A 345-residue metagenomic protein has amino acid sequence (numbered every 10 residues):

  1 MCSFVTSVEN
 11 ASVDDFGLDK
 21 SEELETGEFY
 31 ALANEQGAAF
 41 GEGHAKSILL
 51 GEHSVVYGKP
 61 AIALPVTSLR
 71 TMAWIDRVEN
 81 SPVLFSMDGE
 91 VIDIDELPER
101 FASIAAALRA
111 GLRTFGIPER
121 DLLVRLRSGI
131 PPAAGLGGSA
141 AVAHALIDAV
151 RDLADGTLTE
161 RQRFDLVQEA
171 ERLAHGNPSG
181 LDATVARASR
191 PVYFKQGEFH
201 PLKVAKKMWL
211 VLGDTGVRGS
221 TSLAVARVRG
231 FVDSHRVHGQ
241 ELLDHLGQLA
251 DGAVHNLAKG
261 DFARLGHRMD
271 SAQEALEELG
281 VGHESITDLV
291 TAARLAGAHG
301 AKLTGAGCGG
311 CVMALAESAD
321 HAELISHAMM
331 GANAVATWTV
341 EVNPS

Functional and structural regions predicted by a protein language model:
C2-L50, S54-V56, A63, T71-P118 (+5 more regions): C-terminal nucleotide
R120-P132: Glycine/charged-rich beta-loop-alpha catalytic/anionic-binding loops adjacent to active sites
D121, G307-G309: Glycine-rich nucleotide-binding loop
A134-T157: DPxDG-like acidic metal-binding loop motif
R161-R163: Alpha-helical scaffolds flanking conserved acidic
